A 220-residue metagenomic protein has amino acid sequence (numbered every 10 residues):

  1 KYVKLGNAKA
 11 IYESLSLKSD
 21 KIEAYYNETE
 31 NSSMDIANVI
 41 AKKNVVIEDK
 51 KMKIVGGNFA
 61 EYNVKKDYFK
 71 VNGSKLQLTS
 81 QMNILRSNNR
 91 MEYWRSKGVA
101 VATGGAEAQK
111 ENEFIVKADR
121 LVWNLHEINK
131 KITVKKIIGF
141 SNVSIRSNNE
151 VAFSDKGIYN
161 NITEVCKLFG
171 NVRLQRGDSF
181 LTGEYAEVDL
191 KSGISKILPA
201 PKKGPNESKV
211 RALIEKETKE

Functional and structural regions predicted by a protein language model:
K1-E220: Mature-chain termini and adjacent capping regions
